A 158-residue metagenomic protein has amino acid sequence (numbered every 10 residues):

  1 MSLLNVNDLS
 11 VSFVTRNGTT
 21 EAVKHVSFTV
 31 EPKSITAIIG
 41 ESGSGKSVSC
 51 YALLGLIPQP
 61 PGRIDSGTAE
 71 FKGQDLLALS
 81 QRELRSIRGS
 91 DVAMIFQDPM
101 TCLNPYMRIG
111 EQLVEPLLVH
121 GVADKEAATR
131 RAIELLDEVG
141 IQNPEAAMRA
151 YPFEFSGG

Functional and structural regions predicted by a protein language model:
M1-G158: ABC transporter nucleotide-binding domains
